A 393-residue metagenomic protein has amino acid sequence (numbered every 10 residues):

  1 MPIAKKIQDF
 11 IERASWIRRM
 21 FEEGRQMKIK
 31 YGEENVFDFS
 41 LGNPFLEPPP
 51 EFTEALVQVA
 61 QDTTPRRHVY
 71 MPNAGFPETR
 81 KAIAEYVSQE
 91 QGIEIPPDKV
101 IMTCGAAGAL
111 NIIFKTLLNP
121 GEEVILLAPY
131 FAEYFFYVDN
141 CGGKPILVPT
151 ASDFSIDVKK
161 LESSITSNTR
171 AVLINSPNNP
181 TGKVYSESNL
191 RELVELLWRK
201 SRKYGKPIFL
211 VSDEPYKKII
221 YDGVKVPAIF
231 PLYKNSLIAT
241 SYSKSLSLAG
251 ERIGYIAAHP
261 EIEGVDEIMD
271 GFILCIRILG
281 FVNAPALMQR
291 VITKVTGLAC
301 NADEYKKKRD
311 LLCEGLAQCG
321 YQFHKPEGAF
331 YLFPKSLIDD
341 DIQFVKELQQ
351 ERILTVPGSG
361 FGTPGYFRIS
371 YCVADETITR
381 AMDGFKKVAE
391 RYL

Functional and structural regions predicted by a protein language model:
P2-G105, I112, M288, V295-L298 (+2 more regions): N-terminal small-domain helix-loop-helix segment of the aminotransferase-like
Q26-G32, E90-G92, L196-P207, P260-D266 (+1 more regions): Alpha-helix termini
V36-D38, Q322-E327, S359-G360: Short beta-strand
R66-G205, K217-L232, I378, D383-G384: Conserved core of the PLP fold type I
E85, Q89, E162, Q343-K346 (+2 more regions): PLP-dependent enzyme catalytic core of the Aspartate aminotransferase-like
K234-K306, D383, A389: Conserved core segment of the aminotransferase class I/II
A286-T293, Y305-A317, F323-K335, G365: Conserved glycine-rich beta-strand-loop-beta hairpin in the small C-terminal domain of fold type I
